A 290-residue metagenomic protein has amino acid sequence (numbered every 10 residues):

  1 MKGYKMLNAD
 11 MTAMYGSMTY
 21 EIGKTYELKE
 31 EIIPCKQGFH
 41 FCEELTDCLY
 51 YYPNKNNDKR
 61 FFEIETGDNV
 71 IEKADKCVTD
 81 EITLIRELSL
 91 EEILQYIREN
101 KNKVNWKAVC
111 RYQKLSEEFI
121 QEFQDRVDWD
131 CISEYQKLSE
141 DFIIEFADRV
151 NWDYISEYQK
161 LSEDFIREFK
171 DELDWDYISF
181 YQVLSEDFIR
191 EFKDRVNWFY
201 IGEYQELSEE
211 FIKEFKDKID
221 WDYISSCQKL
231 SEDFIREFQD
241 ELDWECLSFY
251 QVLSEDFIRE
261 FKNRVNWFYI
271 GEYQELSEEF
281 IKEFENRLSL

Functional and structural regions predicted by a protein language model:
M1-H40, L49-K59: ADP-ribose/NAD+-binding catalytic cleft of ART/PARP-like enzymes
K5-N8, T25, F61-Y96: Active-site and NAD+-binding cores of ADP-ribose-processing enzymes
E44: Acidic, divalent-metal-binding catalytic cores of TOPRIM and closely related two-metal-ion phosphodiester/pyrophosphate
R86-L290: Alpha-helical scaffold segments
